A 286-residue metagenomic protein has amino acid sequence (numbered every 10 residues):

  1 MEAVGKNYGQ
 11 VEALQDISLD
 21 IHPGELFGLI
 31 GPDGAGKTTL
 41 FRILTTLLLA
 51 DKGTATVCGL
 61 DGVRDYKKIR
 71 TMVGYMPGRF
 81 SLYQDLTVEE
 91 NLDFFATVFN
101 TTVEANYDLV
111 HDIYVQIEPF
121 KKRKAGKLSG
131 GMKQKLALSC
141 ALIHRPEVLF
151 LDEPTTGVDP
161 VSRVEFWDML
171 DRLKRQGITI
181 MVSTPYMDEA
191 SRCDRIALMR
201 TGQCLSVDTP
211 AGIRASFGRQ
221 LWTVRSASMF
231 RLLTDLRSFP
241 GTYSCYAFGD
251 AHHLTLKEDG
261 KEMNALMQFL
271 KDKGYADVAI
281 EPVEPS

Functional and structural regions predicted by a protein language model:
M1: Conserved catalytic Walker-motif region of ABC-type ATPase nucleotide-binding domains
V4, I196, C245, V278-I280: Generic beta-strand hydrophobic packing signal
K6-M199, S206: ABC transporter nucleotide-binding domains
L60-V63, A227, K257-G260, P285-S286: Short, surface-exposed acidic/glycine-rich loop or hinge patches that mediate macromolecular interfaces
N106, T209, L232-D235, E262-L266: Hydrophobic side chains in well-ordered alpha-helices
P119, L236-G241, G274-A276: Short, structurally constrained coil/turn elements that cap an alpha-helix or connect an alpha-helix to the following
D168-K257: ABC transporter nucleotide-binding domain
E258-S286: C-terminal coupling/interaction segments
